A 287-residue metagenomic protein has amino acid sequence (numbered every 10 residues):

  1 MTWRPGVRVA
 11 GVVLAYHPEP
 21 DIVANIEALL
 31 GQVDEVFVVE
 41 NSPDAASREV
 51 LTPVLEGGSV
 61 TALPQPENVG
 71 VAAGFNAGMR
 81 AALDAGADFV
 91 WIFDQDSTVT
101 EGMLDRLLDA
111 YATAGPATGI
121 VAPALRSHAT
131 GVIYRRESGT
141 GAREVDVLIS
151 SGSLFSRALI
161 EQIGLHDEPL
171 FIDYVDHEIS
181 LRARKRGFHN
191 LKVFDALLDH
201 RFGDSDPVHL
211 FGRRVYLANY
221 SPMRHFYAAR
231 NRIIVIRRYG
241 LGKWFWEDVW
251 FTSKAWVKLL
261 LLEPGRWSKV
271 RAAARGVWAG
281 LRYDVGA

Functional and structural regions predicted by a protein language model:
H17-Q32: Short, well-formed alpha-helical segments that are part of the catalytic scaffolds of diverse glycosyltransferases
E40-V50, S97-T98: A conserved acidic beta->alpha catalytic loop
Q65-D84: Glycine-rich, basic loop-to-helix element that forms the pyrophosphate-binding segment of sugar-nucleotide handling
A87-T98: Short beta-strand-to-loop acidic/aromatic patch adjacent to the donor-nucleotide binding site
T100-Y134: Conserved donor NDP-sugar-binding/catalytic core segment of glycosyltransferases
G139-F155, L217: A recurrent flexible, glycine/aromatic-enriched loop bordering the glycosyltransferase active site that acts as
L159, I163-G164, P169-F202: A short, conserved alpha-helix in the catalytic core of glycosyltransferases
R237-A287: Non-catalytic, C-terminal membrane-associated alpha-helical segments of glycosyltransferases
